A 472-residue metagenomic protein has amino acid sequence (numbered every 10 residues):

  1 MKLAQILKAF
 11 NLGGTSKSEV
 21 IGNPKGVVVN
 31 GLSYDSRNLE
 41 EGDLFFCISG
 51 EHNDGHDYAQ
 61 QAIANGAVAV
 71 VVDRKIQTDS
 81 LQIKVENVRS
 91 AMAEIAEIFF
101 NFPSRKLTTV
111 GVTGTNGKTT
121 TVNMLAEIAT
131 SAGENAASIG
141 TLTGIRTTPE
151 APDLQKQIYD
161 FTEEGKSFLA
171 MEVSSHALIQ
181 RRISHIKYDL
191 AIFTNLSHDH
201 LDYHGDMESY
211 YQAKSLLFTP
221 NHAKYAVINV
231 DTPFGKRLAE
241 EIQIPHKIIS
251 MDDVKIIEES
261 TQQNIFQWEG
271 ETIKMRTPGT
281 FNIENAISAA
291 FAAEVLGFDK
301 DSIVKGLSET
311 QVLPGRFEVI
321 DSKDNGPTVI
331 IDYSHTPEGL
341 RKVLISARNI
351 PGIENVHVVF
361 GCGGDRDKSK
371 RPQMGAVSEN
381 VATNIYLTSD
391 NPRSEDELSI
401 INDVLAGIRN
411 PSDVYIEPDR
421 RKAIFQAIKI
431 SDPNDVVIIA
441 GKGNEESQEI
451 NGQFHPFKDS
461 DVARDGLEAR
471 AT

Functional and structural regions predicted by a protein language model:
M1-E94, I98, P233, S260 (+6 more regions): N-terminal leader/targeting and accessory segments in enzymes
M1-L12, E41-L44, D54, F291-D301 (+2 more regions): ATP-dependent carboxylate-amine ligase
L7-K8, M92-V230, F234-P245, A293-L296 (+2 more regions): Phosphate-binding loop of NTP-binding sites
G13, V72-S80, L107, E164 (+2 more regions): Acidic, Mg2+-coordinating active-site environments of NTP-dependent enzymes
V29-Y34, A64-D73, S138, M171 (+2 more regions): Short, hydrophobic beta-strand segments that form beta-sheet elements in well-ordered domains
V68-R74, A226-V230, V359-F360, N384-N391: Short internal beta-strands
T78-D79, G144-R146, H198-H204, R366 (+2 more regions): A short acidic, helix-capping loop that chelates divalent metal ions and anchors anionic groups
I83-N87, I249, Y415-P418, A423: Short acidic-hydrophobic, aromatic-tinged amphipathic segments that line or gate anion-handling sites
